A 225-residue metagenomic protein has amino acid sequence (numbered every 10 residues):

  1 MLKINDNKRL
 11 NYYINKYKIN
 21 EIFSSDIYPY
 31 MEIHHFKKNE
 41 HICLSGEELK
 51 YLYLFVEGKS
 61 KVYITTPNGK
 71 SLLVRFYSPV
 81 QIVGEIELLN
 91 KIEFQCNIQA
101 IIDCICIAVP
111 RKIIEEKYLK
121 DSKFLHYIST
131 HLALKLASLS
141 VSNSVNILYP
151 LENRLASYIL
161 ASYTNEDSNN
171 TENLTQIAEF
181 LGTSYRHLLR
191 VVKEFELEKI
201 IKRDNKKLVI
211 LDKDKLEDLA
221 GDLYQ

Functional and structural regions predicted by a protein language model:
M1-K38, I82-V83, E87-L88: Cyclic nucleotide-binding regulatory module and flanking cytosolic helices
E32, H41, K59-I64, I82 (+1 more regions): Short beta-strand segments in beta-sandwich/barrel cores
K37-K38, V56-E57, S78, I102: A cytosolic small-molecule/anion-sensing beta-strand core signal
I42-E47: Short phosphate-coordinating micro-motif centered on Lys-Gly-acidic
K50-V62, P79-V80: Glycine- and acidic-residue-biased ligand/ion/polar-headgroup-sensing regions
L73-T130: Cyclic-nucleotide recognition modules
I101, L119, K123-S184: Polybasic "coupling" helices that flank or enter modular domains
Y149, L160-Q225: Phosphate-/nucleic-acid-contacting segments
